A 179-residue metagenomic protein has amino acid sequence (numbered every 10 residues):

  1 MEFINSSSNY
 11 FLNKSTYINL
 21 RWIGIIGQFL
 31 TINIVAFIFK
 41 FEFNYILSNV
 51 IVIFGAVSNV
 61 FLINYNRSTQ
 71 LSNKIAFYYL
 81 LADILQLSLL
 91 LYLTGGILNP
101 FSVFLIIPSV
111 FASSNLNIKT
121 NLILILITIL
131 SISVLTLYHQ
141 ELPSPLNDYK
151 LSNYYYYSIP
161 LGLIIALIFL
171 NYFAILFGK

Functional and structural regions predicted by a protein language model:
M1-L12: Short, Lys/Arg-rich, polar N-terminal cytosolic tail immediately upstream of the first transmembrane signal-anchor
N9, F177-K179: Short, charged amphipathic alpha-helical "coupling" segments at sensory-output junctions in signaling proteins
L12-L20, S68-Y78, L90-L98: Short, amphipathic, aromatic/basic-enriched membrane-interface segments that mark the entry/exit of transmembrane
K14, I26, L30-V52, S68-A76 (+1 more regions): Alpha-helical transmembrane segments and their interfaces in multipass membrane proteins
N19-F29, Y78-Q86: Alpha-helical transmembrane segments
V52-V57, L81-L85, P100-P108, Y157-I165: Membrane-embedded alpha-helical segments of multi-pass membrane proteins, especially the transmembrane helices
G55-Q70: Canonical alpha-helical transmembrane segments
A76-Y92, G96-Y138: Alpha-helical transmembrane segments of integral membrane proteins
